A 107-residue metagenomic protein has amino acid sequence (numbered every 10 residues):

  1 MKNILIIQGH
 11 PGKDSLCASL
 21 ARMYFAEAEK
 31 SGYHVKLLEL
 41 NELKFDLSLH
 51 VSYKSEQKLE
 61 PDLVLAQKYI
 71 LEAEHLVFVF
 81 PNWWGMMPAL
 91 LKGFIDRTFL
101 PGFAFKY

Functional and structural regions predicted by a protein language model:
K2-Y33: N-terminal beta1-alpha1 ligand-phosphate binding loop
I7-G9, L38, V79: Short hydrophobic segments within beta-strands
P11, S15, Y53, E60 (+1 more regions): Charge-dense, low-complexity intrinsically disordered segments
L16-C17, L47, M87-A89: Short glycine-/acidic-enriched loop or helix-start segments at secondary-structure transitions that form or flank
S19-R22, H50-Y53, L91-F94: Short, glycine/charged-enriched secondary-structure capping and boundary segments
A21-F25, L38, A73, V77: Generic alpha-helical hydrophobic packing signal
L37-K58: N-terminal beta-loop-helix "entrance" segment that forms/cooperates in small-molecule cofactor or anionic ligand
K58-Y107: Helix-loop-strand module that forms the ligand-binding subsite of alpha/beta enzymes
